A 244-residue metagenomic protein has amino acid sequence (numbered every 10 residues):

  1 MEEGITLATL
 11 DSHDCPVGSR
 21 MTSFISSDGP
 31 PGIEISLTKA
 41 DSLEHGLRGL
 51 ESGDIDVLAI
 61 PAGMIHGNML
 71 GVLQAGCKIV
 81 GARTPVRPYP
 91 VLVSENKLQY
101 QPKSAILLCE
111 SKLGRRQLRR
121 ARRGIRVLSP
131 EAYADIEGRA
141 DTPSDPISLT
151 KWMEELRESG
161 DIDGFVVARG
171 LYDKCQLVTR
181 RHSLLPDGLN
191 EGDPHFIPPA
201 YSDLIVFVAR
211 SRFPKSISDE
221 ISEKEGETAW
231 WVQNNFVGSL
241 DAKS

Functional and structural regions predicted by a protein language model:
M1-S52, R115-R116, R120-S244: Small-molecule-sensing regulatory modules
G46-Y89: Short beta-strand-centered segments that line the small-molecule binding cleft or hinge of alpha/beta clamshell
A62, N96, R169: Residues that line or immediately flank small-molecule/substrate-binding pockets and catalytic motifs
G76, Q101-A105, I162: Short coil/turn connectors at secondary-structure junctions
G76-C77, V86-K97, H195, Y201-F207: Small-molecule pocket liners
P90-L107, A121, I125: Flexible hinge/capping segments at coil-to-helix
